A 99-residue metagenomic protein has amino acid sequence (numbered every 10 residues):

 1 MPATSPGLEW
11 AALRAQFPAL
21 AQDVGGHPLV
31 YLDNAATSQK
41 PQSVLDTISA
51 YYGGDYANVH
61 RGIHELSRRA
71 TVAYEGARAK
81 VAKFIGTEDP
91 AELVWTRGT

Functional and structural regions predicted by a protein language model:
M1-T99: Pyridoxal 5′-phosphate
